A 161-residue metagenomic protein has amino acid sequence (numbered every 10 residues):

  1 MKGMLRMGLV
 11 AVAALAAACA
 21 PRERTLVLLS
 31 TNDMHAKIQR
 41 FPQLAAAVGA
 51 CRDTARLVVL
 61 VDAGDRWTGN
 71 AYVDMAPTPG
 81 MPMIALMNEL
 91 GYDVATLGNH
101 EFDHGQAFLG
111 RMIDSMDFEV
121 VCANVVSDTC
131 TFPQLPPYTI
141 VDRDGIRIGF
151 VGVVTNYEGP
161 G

Functional and structural regions predicted by a protein language model:
M1-G8: Bacterial N-terminal signal peptides that target proteins for export
G8-A11, G149: Small side chains
V10-A20: Hydrophobic h-region of N-terminal signal peptides that target proteins for export in Gram-negative bacteria
C19-G161: Acidic, metal/ion-coordinating pockets
